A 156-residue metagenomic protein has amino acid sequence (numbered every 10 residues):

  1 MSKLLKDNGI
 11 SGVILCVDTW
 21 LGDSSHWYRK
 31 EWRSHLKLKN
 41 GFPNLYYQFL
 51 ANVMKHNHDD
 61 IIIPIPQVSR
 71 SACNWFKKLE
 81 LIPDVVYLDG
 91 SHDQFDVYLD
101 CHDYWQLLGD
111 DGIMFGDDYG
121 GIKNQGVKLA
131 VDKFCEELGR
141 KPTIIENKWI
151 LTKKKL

Functional and structural regions predicted by a protein language model:
M1-L156: S-adenosylmethionine/decaboxylated-SAM
